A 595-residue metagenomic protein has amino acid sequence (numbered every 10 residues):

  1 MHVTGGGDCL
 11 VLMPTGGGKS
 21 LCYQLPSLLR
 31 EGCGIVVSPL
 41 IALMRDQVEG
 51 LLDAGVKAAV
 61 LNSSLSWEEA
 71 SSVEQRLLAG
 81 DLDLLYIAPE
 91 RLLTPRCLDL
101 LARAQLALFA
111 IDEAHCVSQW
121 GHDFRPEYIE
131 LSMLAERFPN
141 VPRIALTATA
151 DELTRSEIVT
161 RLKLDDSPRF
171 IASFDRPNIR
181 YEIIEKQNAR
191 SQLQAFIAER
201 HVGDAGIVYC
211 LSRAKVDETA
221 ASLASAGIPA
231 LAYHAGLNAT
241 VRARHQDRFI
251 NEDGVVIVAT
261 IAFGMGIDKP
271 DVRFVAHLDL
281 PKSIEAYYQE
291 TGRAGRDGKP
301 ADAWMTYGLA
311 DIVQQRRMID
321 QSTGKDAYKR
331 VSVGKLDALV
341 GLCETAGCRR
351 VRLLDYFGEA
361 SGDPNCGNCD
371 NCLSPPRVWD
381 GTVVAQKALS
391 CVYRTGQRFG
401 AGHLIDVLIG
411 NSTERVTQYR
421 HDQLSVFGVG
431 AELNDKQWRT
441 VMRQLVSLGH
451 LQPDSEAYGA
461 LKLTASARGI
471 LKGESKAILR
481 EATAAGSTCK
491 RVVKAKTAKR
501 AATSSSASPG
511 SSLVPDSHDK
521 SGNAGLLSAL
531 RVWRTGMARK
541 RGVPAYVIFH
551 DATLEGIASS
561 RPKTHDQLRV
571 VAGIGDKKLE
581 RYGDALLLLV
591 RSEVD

Functional and structural regions predicted by a protein language model:
M1-S20, P26-R30, G34-I35, A42-G324 (+3 more regions): Helicase motor core with emphasis on the C-terminal RecA-like subdomain
H2, T306-L309, T345, Y356-A360 (+4 more regions): Short acidic/histidine-centered micro-motifs embedded in hydrophobic/aromatic stretches that mark compact functional
L52, T160, A224, Q289 (+6 more regions): Short polybasic/polar patches that bind polyanions
D123, Y128, M133, K325-R330 (+4 more regions): ATP-dependent helicase/translocase motor core
M133, E157, Q192-A195, A338-G341 (+4 more regions): Alpha-helical scaffold segments in soluble metabolic enzymes
A327-A360: Short, charged low-complexity linear segments at domain edges
V331-V333, V351, G362-D595: Accessory DNA-binding and partner-docking regions appended to nucleic-acid-acting proteins, especially the terminal
